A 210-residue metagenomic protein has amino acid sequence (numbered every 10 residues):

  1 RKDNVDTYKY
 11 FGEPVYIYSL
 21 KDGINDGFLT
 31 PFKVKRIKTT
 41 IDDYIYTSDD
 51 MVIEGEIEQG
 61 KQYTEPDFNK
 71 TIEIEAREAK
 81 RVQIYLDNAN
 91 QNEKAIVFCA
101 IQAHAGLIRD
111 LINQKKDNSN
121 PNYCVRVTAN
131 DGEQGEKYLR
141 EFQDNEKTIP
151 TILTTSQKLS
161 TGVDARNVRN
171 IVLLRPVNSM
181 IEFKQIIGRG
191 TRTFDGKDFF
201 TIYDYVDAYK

Functional and structural regions predicted by a protein language model:
K2-E93, R109: Interdomain helical connector at the RecA1-RecA2 junction of SF1/SF2 helicase-like NTPases
K2-Y10, I112-K115, V168-I171, I187-G190: Short secondary-structure boundary/capping segments
D42-Y46, K116-D117, D195: Proline-centered turn/helix-capping motifs that create local helix->coil transitions or kinks
Q62-T155: Conserved C-terminal RecA-like helicase domain
S119, C124-K210: Conserved RecA-like P-loop NTPase helicase motor core
